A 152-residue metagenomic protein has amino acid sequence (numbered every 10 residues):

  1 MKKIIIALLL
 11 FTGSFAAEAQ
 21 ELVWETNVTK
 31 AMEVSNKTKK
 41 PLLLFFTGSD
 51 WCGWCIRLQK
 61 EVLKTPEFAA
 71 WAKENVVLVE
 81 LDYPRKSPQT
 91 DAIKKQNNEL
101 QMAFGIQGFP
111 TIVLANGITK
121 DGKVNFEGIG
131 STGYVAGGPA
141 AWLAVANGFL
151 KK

Functional and structural regions predicted by a protein language model:
I4-G13: Sec-dependent N-terminal signal peptides
F15-E21: Sec/Tat signal peptide C-region and signal peptidase I cleavage site
L22-T26, F68-K95: Thiol-based oxidoreductase modules, predominantly thioredoxin-like and allied folds used for disulfide exchange
W24-L42, A72: A short beta-strand-turn-helix
T38-C52: Short active-site neighborhood of thiol/selenol oxidoreductases, capturing the structured segment around
L42-F46, V77-E80, T111-L114: Structural recognition of the beta-strand scaffold that forms the well-ordered cores of secreted hydrolase catalytic
C55-K73: Typically the conserved alpha-helix immediately C-terminal to a functionally engaged Cys/Sec in thioredoxin-like
E61-L63, E99-K152: Non-catalytic, surface beta->alpha helical segment in thiol-disulfide oxidoreductase systems
